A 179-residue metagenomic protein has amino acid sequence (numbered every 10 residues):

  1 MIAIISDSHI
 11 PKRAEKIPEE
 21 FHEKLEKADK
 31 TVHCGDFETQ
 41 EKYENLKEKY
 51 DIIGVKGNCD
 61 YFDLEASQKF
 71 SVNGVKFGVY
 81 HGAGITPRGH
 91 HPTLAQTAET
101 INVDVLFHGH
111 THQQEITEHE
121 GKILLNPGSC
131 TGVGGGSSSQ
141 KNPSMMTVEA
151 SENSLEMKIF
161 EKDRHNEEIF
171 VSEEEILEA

Functional and structural regions predicted by a protein language model:
M1-A3, K69-G78, H119-L124, A150-M157: Beta-strand-turn-beta hairpins that frame and shape the catalytic cleft of phosphate-ester-processing enzymes
M1-Y50, D60-A66, G74, K141-S144 (+2 more regions): N-terminal active-site segment of His-dependent metallophosphoesterases
I4-S6, K30-D36, I53-G57, V79-H81 (+2 more regions): Active-site neighborhood of phospho(di)ester-bond hydrolases with catalytic His/Asp-centered motifs
I10-R13, F37-K42, C59-L64, I85-H90 (+2 more regions): Active-site environment of divalent metal-dependent phosphoester hydrolases
E15, R88-P92, G136, H165-E174: A short, polar/proline- and glycine-enriched secondary-structure boundary/capping micro-motif
I53, R88-S154: Conserved beta-sheet core of the metallophosphoesterase superfamily
I53-N58, F62-V103: Helix-adjacent hinge/juxtasegments
T111-E120, N153-A179: A short C-terminal boundary segment appended to hydrolase-like catalytic domains
